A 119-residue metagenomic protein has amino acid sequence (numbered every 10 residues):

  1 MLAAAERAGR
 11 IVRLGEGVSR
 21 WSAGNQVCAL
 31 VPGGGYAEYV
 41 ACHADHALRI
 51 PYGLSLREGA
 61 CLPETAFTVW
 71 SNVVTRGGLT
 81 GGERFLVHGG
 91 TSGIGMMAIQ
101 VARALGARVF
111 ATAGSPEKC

Functional and structural regions predicted by a protein language model:
M1-A8: Short coil-to-beta-strand transition motifs
A8-P32: A glycine-/small-residue-rich N-terminal strand-loop-strand element that serves as the cofactor-binding glycine loop
G9-I11, G24, I50, V69 (+1 more regions): Residue-level signal for nonpolar/aromatic packing positions in well-ordered secondary structure
V31-A44: A structural motif shared across PLP-dependent enzymes of the aminotransferase-like
H46-L56, E83: Glycine/charged-rich beta-loop-alpha catalytic/anionic-binding loops adjacent to active sites
A60-C119: Mid-domain Rossmann-like dinucleotide-binding core that forms the NAD(H)/NADP(H) cofactor-binding site
